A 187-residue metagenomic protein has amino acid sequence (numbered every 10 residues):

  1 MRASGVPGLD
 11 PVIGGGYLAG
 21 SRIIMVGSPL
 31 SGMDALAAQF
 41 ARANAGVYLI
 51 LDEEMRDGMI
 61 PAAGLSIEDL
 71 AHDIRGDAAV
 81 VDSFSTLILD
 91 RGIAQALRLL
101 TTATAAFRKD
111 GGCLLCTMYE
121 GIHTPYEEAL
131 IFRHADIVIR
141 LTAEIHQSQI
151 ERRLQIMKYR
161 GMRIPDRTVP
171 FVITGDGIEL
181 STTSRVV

Functional and structural regions predicted by a protein language model:
M1-V6, D73-I74, V172-V187: NTP-binding/hydrolysis catalytic cores, primarily Walker-type P-loop NTPases
S4-Y48, V187: Glycine-rich P-loop/Walker A and Walker A-like loops and their local beta1-loop-alpha1 context in P-loop NTPases
G20, N44-A45, G76, G111 (+1 more regions): Short, well-ordered alpha-helix to beta-strand connector turns
I23, V47-L49, L115, I137-I139: Hydrophobic/aromatic beta-strand patches that form the interior of the parallel beta-sheet core in alpha/beta enzyme
I24, A78-D82, L115-T117: Structural motif
S28-S31, A35-Q39, N44-L97: Conserved inter-motif catalytic segment of the P-loop NTP-binding fold
Q95-G121: Substrate-engagement module of ASCE P-loop NTPases
E120-D176, V186: Phosphate-binding/switch region of NTP-binding enzymes
